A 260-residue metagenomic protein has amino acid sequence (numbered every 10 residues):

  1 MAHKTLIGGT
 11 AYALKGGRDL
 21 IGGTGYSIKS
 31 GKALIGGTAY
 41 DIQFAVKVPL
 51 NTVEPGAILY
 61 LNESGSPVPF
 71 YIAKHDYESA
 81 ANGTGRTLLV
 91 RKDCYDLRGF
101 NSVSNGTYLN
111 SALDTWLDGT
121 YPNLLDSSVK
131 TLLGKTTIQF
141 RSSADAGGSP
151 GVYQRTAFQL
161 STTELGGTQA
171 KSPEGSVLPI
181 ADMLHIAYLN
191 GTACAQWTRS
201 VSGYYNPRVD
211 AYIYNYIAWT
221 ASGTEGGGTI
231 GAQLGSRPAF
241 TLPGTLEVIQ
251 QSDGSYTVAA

Functional and structural regions predicted by a protein language model:
M1-F44: Intrinsically disordered, compositionally biased repeat/linker segments
A2, Q43-A260: Collagenous Gly-X-Y triple-helix signature in extracellular proteins
